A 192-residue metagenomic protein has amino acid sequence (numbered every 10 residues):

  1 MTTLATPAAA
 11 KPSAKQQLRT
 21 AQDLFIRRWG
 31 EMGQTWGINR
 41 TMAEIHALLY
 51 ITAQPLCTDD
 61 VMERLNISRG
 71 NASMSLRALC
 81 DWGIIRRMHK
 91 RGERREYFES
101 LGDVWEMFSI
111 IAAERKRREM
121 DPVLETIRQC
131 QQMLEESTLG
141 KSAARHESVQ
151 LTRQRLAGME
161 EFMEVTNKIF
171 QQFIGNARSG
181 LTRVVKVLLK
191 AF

Functional and structural regions predicted by a protein language model:
M1-T35: N-terminal leader segment of winged-helix/HTH proteins
M1-T6, L134-F192: C-terminal regulatory/oligomerization modules of transcriptional regulators
W36-T41, C57, K90-I111: Short, cationic-aromatic polyanion-contact patches
Q54-D60: Short acidic, hydrophobic short linear motifs in intrinsically disordered regions
D60-R64, L79: A short acidic, leucine-rich amphipathic alpha-helix
G83: Glycine-centered, phosphate/nucleic-acid-interacting loop/turn motifs that mediate DNA/RNA or nucleotide
V104-L151, R155: Amphipathic alpha-helical dimerization/coiled-coil segments that flank or bridge DNA-binding/regulatory modules
